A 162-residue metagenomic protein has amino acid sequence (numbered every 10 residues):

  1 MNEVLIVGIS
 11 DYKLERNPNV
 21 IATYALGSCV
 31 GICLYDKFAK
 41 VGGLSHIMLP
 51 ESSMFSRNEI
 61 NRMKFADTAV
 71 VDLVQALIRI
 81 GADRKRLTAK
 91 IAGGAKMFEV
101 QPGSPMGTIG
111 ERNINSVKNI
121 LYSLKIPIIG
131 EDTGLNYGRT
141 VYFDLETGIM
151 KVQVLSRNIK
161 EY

Functional and structural regions predicted by a protein language model:
N2-L5, S53, I60-A89, F98-T133: Alpha/propeptide regions of enzymes that mature by internal proteolysis
E3-A22: Phosphate-centric recognition/catalysis
G8, L26-S28, L135-Y137: Short, basic and Ser/Thr-rich N-terminal targeting/leader segments
P18-I21, L26-C29, I149-K151, L155-S156: Phosphate-binding/catalytic loop of phosphoryl-transfer enzymes
A22-I80: Conserved mixed alpha/beta catalytic, RNA-binding, or beta-rich assembly cores of soluble enzyme, regulatory
G31-C33, V41-G43, T88-K90, I126-I129 (+1 more regions): Structural motif
A92-G94: Short loop/turn motifs enriched for small/polar and acidic residues
G110-Y162: Divalent-metal-activated hydrolytic enzyme cores
